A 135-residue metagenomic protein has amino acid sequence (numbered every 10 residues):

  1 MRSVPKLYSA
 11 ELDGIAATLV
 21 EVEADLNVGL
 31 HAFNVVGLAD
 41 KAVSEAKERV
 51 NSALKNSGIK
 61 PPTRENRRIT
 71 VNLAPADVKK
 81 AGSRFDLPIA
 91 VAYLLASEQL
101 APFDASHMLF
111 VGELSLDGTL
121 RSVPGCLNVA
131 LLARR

Functional and structural regions predicted by a protein language model:
M1-R135: Peripheral, non-AAA+ core regions of ATP-driven protein-machinery
